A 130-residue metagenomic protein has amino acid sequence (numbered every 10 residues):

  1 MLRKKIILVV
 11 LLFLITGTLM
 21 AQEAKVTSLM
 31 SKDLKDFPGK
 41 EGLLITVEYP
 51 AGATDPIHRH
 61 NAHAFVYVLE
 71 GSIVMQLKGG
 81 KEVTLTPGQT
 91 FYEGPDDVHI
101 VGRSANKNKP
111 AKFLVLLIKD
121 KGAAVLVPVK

Functional and structural regions predicted by a protein language model:
L2-L8, F13-L43, Q76, Y92 (+2 more regions): A short, N-terminal "cap"/entry segment at the start of jelly-roll beta-barrel domains of the cupin/DSBH fold
M30-H63: N-terminal targeting signals for Sec/Tat export/insertion, comprising classic cleavable signal peptides
L34-P38, E48-P50, G79-D96: Short acidic-glycine-tyrosine-enriched beta hairpin
G39, R59, Y67, T84 (+1 more regions): Extracellular/periplasmic catalytic domains that process cell-envelope and extracellular macromolecules
G39-L44, H63, G80, D96 (+1 more regions): Extracytoplasmic
T54-P56, V74, F91, P95-S104: Histidine-centered metal-chelating micro-motifs
H63-M75: Short, conserved beta-strand element in jelly-roll/cupin
E82, D97-G122: Ligand-binding loop in jelly-roll beta-barrel domains
